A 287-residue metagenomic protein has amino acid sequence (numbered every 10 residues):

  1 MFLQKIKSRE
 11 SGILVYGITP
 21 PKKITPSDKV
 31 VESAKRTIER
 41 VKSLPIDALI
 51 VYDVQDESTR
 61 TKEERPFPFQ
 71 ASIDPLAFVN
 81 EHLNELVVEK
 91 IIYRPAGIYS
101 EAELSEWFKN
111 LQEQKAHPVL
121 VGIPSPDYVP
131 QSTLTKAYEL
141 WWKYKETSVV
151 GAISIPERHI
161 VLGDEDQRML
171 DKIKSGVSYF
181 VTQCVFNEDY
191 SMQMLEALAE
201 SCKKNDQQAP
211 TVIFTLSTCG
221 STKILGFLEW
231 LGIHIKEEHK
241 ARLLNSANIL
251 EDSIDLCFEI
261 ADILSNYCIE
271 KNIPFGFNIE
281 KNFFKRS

Functional and structural regions predicted by a protein language model:
F2-G163, L243-F258, D262, N282-S287: Active-site beta->alpha loop and helix N-cap motifs at the rims of alpha/beta catalytic domains
G17, L49, L111, K172 (+3 more regions): Conserved, mostly hydrophobic/aromatic
S43-I46, K115-A116, V177, V185 (+1 more regions): A structural motif
I91-R94, Y179-C184, F277-N278: Short catalytic-loop micro-motif centered on adjacent basic/acidic residues
I153, V181-Q183, T211-S217: Short, conserved beta-strand edge motifs with alternating hydrophobic and charged residues
I155-M194: Hydrophobic, aromatic-enriched interface-forming segments
S191-S201, K285-S287: C-terminal helical cap(s) of enzyme catalytic domains, especially alpha/beta-barrels
Q207-I273: Catalytic-face loop-and-helix region of soluble metabolic enzyme cores
